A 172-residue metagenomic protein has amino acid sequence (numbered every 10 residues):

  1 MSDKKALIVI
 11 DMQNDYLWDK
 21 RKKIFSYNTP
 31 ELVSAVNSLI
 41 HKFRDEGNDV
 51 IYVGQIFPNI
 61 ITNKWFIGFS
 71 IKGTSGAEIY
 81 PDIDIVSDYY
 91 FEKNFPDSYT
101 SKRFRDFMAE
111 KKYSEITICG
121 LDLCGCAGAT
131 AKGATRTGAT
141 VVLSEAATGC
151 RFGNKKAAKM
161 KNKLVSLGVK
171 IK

Functional and structural regions predicted by a protein language model:
M1-A6, S34-E46, I67-K172: Active-site-adjacent betaalpha module
D3, R21-I56: A short alpha/beta connector and helix-capping loop motif
L7-M12: N-terminal nucleotide-binding beta1-loop-alpha1 segment
Q13, G47, I60-I61, M108: Alpha-helical structural elements
Q13-D15, I56-P58, P96, D122: Catalytic metal-binding/acid-base residues of hydrolase active sites
D15, K22-K23, T148: A short, flexible beta-alpha/helix-coil linker loop
Y16-D19, I56-N63, I79-Y90: Short, basic/glycine-rich phosphate-binding loops at helix/coil junctions that contact nucleotide phosphates
